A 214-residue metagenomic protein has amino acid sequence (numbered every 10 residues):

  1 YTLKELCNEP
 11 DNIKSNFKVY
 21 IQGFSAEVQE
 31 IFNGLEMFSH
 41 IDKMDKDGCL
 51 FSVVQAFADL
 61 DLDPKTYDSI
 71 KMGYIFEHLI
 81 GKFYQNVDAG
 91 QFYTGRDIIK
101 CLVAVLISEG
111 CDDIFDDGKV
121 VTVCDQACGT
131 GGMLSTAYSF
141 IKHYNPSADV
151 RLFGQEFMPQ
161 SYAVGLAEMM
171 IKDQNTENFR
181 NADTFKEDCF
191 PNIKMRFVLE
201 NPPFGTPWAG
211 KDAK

Functional and structural regions predicted by a protein language model:
Y1-C111, N178-C189: Non-catalytic, mostly N-terminal accessory regions of nucleic-acid modification and defense proteins
Q91-E200, G205-P207, A213: Conserved S-adenosyl-L-methionine
